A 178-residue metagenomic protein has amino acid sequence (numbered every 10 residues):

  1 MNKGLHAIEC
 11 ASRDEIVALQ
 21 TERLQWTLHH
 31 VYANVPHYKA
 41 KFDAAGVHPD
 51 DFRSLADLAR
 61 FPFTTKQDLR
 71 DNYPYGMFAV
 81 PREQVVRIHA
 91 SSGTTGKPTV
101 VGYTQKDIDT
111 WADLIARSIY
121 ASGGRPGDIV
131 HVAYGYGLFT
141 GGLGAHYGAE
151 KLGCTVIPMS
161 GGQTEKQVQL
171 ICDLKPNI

Functional and structural regions predicted by a protein language model:
M1-A90, T95-D113, R117-A121, R125-P126: Nucleotide 5′-phosphate-binding alpha/beta core
Q105-R117, I129-I178: AMP-binding/adenylate-forming
